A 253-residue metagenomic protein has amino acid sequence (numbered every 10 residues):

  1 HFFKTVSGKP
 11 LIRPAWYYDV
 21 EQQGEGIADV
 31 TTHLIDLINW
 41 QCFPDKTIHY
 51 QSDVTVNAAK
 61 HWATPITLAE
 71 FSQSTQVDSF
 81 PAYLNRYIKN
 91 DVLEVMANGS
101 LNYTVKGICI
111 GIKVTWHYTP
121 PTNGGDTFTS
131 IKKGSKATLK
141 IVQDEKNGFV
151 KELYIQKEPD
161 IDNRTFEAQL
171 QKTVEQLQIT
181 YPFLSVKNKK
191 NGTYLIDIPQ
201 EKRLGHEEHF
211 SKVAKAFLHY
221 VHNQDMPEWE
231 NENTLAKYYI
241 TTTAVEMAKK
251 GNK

Functional and structural regions predicted by a protein language model:
H1-N90, F217: Predominantly a Rossmann-like dinucleotide-binding segment in NAD(P)-dependent oxidoreductases
Q23-V30, L34-Q51, M96-G111, Y118-K253: C-terminal helical cap and adjacent loop that interface with cofactors, partners, or active-site loops
R86-Y87, V114-Y118: Glycine-rich, charged/polar anion/phosphate-binding loops that engage phosphate groups from diverse ligands
